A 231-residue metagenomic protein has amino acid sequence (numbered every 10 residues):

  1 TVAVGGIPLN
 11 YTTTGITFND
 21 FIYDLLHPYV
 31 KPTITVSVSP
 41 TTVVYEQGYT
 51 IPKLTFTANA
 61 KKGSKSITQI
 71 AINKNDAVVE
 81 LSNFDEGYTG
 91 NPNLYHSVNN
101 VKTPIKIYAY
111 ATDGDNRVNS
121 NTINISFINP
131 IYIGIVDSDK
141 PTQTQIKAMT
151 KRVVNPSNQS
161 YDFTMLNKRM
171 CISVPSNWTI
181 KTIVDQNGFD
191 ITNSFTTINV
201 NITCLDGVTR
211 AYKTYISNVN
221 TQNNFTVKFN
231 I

Functional and structural regions predicted by a protein language model:
I16-S37: Proline/serine/threonine-rich low-complexity linkers at boundaries of modular beta-sandwich domains
D20-Y23, D115-K140: Edge beta-strands of extracellular beta-sandwich domains
D24-P28, L54-S64: Acidic, Ser/Thr
T41-P52: Short, solvent-exposed loop/linker segments at the N-terminal edge of repeated beta-sheet extracellular domains
N59-D76: Solvent-exposed loop/turn segments flanking beta-strands in beta-repeat/beta-sandwich domains
K62, A109-D115, I231: Surface-exposed loop/turn motifs at beta-strand-loop junctions within extracellular Ig-like and Fibronectin type III
N83-Y108, G114: Solvent-exposed segments in extracellular or luminal domains encompassing
D115-V118, S138-T192, T196-F229: Preference for solvent-exposed, low-hydrophobicity sequence contexts
